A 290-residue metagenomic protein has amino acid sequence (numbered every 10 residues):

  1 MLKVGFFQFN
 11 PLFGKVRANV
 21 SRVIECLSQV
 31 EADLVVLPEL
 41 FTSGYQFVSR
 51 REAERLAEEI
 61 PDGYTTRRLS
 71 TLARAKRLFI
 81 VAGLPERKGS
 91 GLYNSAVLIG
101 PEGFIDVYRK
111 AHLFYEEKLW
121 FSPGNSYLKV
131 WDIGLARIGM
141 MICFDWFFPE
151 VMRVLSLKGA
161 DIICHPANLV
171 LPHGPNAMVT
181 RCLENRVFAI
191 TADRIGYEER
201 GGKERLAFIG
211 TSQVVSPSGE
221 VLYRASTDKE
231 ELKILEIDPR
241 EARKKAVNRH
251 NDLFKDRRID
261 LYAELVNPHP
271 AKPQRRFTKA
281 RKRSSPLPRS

Functional and structural regions predicted by a protein language model:
M1-F6: Extreme N-terminal starter segment of soluble prokaryotic enzymes
Q8-G14: Short polar catalytic/cofactor-binding loops
V16-C26: Short amphipathic alpha-helical segment that frequently serves as the phosphate-/nucleotide-binding helix
I24-I105, V170-N185: Cys-nucleophile CN-hydrolase/nitrilase-fold catalytic domain and related Cys-dependent amidase chemistry that acts on
V35-E39, I80-L84, Y108, M141-I142 (+2 more regions): Active-site neighborhood of phospho(di)ester-bond hydrolases with catalytic His/Asp-centered motifs
Y64-F79, F147-K233: CN hydrolase (nitrilase-like) catalytic-core segments centered on the catalytic cysteine and neighboring Lys/Glu
R87-K158, A167, H173-T180, F208 (+1 more regions): Active-site catalytic loop in hydrolytic enzyme cores
V130-D132, R194-S290: C-terminal beta-strand edge segments of enzyme domains
